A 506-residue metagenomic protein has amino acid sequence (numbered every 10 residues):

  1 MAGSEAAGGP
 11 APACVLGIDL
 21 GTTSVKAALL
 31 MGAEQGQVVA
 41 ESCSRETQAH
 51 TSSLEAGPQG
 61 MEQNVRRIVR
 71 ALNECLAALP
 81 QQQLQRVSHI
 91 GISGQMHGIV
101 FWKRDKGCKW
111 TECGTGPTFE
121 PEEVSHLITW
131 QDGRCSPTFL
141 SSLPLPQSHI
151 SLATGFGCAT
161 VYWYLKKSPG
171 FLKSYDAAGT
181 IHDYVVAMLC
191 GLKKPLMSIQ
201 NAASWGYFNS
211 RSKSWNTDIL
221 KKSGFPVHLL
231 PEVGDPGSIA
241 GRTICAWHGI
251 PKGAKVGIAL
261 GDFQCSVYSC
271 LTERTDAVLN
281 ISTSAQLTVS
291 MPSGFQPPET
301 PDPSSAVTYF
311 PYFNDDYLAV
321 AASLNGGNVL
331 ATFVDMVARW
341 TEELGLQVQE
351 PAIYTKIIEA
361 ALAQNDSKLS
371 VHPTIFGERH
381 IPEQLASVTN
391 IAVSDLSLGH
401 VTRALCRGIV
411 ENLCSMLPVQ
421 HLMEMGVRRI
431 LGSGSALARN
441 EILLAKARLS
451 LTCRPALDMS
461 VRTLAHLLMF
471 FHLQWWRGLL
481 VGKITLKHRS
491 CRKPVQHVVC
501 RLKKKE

Functional and structural regions predicted by a protein language model:
M1-G116, K221, G249-I258, D395 (+2 more regions): N-terminal glycine/serine-rich phosphate-binding loop of ATP-dependent small-molecule kinases, especially carbohydrate
S24, D235-T243, L260, T283-A285 (+3 more regions): Glycine-rich phosphate-binding loops at beta-strand->alpha-helix junctions
K26, A187-K194, L324, V348-S387: Conserved ATP-utilizing enzyme core subdomain
Q48, D235-W247, P297-T308, H380-N390 (+1 more regions): Acidic-glycine-rich active-site phosphate/pyrophosphate-binding loop
S53-G57, R66, N73-Q347: Glycine-rich phosphate-binding/catalytic subdomain of phosphoryl-transfer and nucleotide/sugar-phosphate-processing
E55-Q59, E122-I128, F310-V320, R448-M459 (+1 more regions): Short beta-alpha connecting loops at secondary-structure transitions that line or flank enzyme active sites
D335-L346, L479-E506: Acidic, glycine/GT-rich loop-and beta-edge segments that sit at the periphery of enzyme/chaperone cores
A360-M459: Activation-segment/catalytic-loop signature of the eukaryotic protein kinase fold
